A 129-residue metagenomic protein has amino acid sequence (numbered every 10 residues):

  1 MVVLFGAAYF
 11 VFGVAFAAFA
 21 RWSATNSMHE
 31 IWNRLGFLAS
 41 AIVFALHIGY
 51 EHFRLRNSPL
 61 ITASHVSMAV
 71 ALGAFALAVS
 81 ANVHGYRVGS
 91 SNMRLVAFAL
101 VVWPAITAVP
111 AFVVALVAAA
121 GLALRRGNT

Functional and structural regions predicted by a protein language model:
M1-I42: N-terminal signal-anchor transmembrane alpha-helix
M1-V2, N33, I61-H65, L95 (+2 more regions): Residue-level signature of transmembrane alpha-helical entry/exit and packing/kink sites in multi-pass membrane
Y9-A17, F44-A45, A74-N82, A111-A119: Transmembrane alpha-helical segments of multi-pass membrane transport proteins and ion-pumping complexes
F19-A24, R54-L55, H84-N92, G121-T129: Membrane-interfacial segments
S27-I31, L77-V102: Interfacial non-cytosolic loop connecting adjacent transmembrane helices
L38-I61: Canonical alpha-helical transmembrane segments
I61-A78: Transmembrane alpha-helical segments of multi-pass membrane proteins
S91-G127: Alpha-helical membrane-associated segments of multi-pass integral membrane proteins
